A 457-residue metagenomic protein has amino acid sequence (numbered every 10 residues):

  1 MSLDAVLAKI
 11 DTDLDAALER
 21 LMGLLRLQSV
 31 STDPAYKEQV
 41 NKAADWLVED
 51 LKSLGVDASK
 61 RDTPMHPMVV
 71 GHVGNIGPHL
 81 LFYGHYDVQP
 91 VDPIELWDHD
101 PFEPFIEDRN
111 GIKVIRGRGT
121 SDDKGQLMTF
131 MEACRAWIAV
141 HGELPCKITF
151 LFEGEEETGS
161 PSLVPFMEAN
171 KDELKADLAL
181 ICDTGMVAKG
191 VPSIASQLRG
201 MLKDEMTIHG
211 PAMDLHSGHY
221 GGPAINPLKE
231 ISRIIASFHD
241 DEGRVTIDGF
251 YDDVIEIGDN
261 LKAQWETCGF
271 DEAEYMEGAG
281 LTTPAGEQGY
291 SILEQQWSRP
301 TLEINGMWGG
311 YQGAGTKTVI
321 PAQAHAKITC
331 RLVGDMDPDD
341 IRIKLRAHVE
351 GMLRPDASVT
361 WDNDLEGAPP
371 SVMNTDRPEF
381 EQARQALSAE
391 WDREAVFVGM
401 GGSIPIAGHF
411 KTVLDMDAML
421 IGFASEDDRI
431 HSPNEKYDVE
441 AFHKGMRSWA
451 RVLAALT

Functional and structural regions predicted by a protein language model:
S2-I94, Q323, K327, D340: N-terminal helical capping/dimerization or prosegment-like subdomains of hydrolases acting on amide or phosphate bonds
T12-D15, R26, K52, A139-G142 (+8 more regions): Generic secondary-structure signature for well-ordered alpha-helical cores
R61-T63, G119-D123, V396-G402: Active-site nucleophile and cofactor-binding loops and adjacent substrate-binding regions of central metabolic enzymes
H72, H85, E205-H209, S237 (+1 more regions): Residue-level recognition of well-ordered beta-strand positions that form the cores of beta-sheet-rich folds across
G77-F152, K444: Active-site metal-coordination/substrate-binding segment of hydrolases, especially metallo-dependent peptidases
G119-P284, E294-P300, F410, N434-E440: Fold-level recognition of mixed alpha/beta catalytic cores in primary-metabolism enzymes, strongest
S121, A212-D214, C330-P338: A generic structural motif
A188-K189, T246-Q323, D335-A347, M352 (+1 more regions): An extended, acidic, His-containing surface patch that forms the Zn2+-binding/catalytic region of metallohydrolases
